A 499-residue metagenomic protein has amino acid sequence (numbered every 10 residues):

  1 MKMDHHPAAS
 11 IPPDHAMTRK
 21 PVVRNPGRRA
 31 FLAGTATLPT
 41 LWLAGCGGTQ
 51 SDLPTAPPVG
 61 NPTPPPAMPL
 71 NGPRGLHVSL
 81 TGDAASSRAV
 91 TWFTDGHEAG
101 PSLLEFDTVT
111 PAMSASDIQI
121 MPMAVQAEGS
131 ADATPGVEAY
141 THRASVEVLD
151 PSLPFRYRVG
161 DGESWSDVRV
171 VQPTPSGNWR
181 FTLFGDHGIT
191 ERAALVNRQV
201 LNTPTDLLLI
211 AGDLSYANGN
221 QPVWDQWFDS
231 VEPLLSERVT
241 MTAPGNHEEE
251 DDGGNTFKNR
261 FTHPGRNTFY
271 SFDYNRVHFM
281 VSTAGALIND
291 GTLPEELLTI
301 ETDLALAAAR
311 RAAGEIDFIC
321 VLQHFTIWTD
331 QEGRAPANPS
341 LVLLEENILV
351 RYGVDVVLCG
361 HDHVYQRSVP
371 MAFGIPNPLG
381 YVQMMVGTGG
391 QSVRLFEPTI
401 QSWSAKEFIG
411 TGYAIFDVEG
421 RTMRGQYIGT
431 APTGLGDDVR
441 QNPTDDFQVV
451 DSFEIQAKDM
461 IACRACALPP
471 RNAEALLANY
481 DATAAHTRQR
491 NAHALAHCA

Functional and structural regions predicted by a protein language model:
M1-P26, G34-A44: N-terminal secretory signal peptides
L38, W42-P66: Bacterial Sec-dependent N-terminal signal peptides
A67-L395, A405-E407, I415-A499: Metal-dependent phosphoester/phosphodiester hydrolase catalytic core
